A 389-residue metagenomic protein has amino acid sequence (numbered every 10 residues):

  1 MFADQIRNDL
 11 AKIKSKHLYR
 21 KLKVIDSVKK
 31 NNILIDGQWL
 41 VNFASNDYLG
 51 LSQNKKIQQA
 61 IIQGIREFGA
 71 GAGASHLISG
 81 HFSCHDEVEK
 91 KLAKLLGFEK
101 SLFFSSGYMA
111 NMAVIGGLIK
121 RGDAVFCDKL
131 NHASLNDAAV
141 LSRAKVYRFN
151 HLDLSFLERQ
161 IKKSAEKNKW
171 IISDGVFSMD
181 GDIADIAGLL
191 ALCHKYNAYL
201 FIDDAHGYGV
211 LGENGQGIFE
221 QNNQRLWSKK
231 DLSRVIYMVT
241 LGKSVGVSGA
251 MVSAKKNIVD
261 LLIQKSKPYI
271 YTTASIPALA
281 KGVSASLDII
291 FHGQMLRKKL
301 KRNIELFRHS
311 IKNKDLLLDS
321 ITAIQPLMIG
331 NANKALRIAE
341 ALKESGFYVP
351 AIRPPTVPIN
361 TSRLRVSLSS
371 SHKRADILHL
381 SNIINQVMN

Functional and structural regions predicted by a protein language model:
F2, R7-N8, K12-F68, A198: N-terminal "arm"/small-domain region of PLP-dependent enzymes with the aminotransferase-like
D47, Y147-I202: Active-site phosphate-binding strand-loop segment of PLP-dependent enzymes
K55, Q59-Q63, E67, K94 (+2 more regions): PLP-dependent enzyme catalytic core of the Aspartate aminotransferase-like
S75-H81, E89-A113: Short loop-beta-helix segment that forms the pyridoxal 5′-phosphate
V114-A133: Conserved PLP-anchoring active-site segment centered on the Schiff-base-forming lysine
N214, E220, L226-L261: Active-site PLP attachment segment
A274-G293, K299, N303: Structural motif of enzymes handling amino- and sulfur-group chemistry
K299-E305, K314-G346, T356, L368-S370: Conserved PLP-binding catalytic core of the aspartate aminotransferase-like
